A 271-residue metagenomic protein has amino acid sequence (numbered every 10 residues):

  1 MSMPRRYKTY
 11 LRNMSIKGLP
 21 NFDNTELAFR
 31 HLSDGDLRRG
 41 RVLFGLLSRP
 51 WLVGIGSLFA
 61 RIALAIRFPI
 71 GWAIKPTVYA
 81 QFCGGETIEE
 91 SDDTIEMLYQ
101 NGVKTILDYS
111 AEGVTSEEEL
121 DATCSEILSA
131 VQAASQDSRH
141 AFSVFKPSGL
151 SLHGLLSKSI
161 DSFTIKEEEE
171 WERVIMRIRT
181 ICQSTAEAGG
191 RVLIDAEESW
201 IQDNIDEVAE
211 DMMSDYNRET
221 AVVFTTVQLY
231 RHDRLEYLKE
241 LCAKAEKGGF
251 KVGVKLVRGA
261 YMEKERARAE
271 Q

Functional and structural regions predicted by a protein language model:
S2-Q271: Positively charged, amphipathic and often flexible ligand-engagement surfaces
